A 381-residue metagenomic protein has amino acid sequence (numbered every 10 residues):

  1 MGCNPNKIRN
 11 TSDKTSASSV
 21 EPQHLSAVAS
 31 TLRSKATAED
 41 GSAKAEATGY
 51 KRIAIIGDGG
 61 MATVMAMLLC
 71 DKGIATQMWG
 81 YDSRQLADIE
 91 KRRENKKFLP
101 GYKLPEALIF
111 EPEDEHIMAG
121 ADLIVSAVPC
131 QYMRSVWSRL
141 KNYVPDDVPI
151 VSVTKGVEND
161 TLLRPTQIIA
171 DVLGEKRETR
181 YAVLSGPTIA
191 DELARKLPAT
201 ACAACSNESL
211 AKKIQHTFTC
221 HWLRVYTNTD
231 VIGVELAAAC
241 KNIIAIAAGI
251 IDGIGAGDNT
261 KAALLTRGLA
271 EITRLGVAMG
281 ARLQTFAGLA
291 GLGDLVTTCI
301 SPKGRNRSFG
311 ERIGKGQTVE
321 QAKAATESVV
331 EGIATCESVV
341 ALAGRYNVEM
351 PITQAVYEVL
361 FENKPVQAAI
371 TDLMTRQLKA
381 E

Functional and structural regions predicted by a protein language model:
G2-C3, K7, P22-Y102, P112: NAD(P)+-binding Rossmann beta1-loop-alpha1 motif at the extreme N-terminus of oxidoreductases
E21-A29, R33, K241, A248-D252 (+2 more regions): NAD(P)-dependent Rossmann-like dehydrogenase/reductase catalytic/cofactor-binding core
T31, A36, Y132, Y143 (+4 more regions): Internal alpha-helical scaffold of NAD(P)-dependent oxidoreductase catalytic cores
G59, T63, W79, S83 (+20 more regions): Electropositive phosphate-/nucleotide-binding environments in soluble metabolic enzymes
L104, F110, D114-P198, I214-H216: Rossmann-like NAD(P)(H) cofactor-binding subdomain of soluble oxidoreductases
